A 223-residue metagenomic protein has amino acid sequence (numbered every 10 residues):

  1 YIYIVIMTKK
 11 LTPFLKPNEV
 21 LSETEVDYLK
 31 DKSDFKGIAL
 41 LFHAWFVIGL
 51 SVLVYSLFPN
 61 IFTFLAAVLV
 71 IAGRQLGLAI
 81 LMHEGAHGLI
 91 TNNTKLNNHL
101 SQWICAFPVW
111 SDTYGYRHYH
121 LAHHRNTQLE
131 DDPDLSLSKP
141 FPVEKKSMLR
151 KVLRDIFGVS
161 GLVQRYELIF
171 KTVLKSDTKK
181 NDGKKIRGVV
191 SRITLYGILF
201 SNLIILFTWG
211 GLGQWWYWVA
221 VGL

Functional and structural regions predicted by a protein language model:
I2-A72, A106, W110-A220: Non-catalytic, topology-defining segments of multipass membrane proteins
L57, H87, L96-N97, L137: Residues in and immediately flanking transmembrane alpha helices
Q75-T94, G115-Q128: Acidic (Asp/Glu-rich) catalytic motifs at the cytosolic membrane interface
N92-A106: Post-HEXXH active-site segment of zinc metalloproteases
